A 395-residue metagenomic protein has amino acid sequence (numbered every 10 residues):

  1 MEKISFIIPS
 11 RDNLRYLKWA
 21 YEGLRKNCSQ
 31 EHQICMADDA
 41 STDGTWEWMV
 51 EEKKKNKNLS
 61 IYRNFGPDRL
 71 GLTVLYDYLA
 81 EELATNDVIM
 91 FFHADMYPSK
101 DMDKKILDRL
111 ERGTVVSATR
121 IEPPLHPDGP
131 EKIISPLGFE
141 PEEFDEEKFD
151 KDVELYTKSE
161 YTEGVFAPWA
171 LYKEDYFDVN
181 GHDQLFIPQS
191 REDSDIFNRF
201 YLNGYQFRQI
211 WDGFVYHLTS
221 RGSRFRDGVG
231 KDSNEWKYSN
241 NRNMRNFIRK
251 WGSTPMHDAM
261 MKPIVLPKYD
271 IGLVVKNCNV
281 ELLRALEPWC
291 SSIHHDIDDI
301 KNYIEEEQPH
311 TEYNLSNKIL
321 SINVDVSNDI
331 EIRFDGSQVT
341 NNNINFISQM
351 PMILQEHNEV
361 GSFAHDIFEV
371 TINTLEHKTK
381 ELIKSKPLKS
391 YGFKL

Functional and structural regions predicted by a protein language model:
I4-A20, N27, A37, G272-C278: A conserved hydrophobic helix/loop-capping motif in glycosyltransferases and polysaccharide synthases
E22-E31, A285-S292: Short, acidic, metal-binding catalytic loop of nucleotide-sugar glycosyltransferases
A37-E47, Y97, I297-N302: A conserved acidic beta->alpha catalytic loop
F65-A84: Glycine-rich, basic loop-to-helix element that forms the pyrophosphate-binding segment of sugar-nucleotide handling
V74, D150-K173: A recurrent flexible, glycine/aromatic-enriched loop bordering the glycosyltransferase active site that acts as
N86-Y97, D329-S337: Short beta-strand-to-loop acidic/aromatic patch adjacent to the donor-nucleotide binding site
M96-Y97, D101-F139: Conserved donor NDP-sugar-binding/catalytic core segment of glycosyltransferases
G164-N180, F186-G213: A short, conserved alpha-helix in the catalytic core of glycosyltransferases
